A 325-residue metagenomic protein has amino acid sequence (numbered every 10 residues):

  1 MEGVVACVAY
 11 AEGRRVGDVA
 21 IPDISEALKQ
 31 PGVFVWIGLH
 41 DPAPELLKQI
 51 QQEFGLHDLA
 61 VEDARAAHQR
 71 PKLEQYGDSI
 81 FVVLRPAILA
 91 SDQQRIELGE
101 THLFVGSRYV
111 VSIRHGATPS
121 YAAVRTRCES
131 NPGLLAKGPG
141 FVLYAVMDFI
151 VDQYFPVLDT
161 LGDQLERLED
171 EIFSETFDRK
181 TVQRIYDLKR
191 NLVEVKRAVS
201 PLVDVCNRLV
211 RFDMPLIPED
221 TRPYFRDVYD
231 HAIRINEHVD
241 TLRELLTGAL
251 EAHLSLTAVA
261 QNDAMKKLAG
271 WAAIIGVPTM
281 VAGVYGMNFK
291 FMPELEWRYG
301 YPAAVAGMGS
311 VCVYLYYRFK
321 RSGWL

Functional and structural regions predicted by a protein language model:
M1-T241, E294, W324-L325: Peripheral, non-transmembrane regulatory/ligand-interaction domains of membrane transport proteins
G55, D230-L325: Hydrophobic alpha-helical transmembrane segments and their immediately adjacent juxtamembrane loops
